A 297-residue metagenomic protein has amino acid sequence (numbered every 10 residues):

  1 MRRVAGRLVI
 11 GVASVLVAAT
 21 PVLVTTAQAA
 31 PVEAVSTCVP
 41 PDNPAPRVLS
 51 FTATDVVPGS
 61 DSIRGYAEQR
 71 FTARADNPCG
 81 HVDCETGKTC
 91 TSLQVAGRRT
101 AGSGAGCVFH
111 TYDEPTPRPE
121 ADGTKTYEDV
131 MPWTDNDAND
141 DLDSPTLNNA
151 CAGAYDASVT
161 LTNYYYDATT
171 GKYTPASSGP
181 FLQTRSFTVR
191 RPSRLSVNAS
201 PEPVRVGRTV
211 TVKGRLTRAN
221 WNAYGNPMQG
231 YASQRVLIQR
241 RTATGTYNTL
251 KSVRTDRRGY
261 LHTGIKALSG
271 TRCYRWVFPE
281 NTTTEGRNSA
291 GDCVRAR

Functional and structural regions predicted by a protein language model:
M1-P31: Secretory targeting and sorting signals
S36, A45-V48, V56-I63, T184-P227 (+1 more regions): Beta-strand-rich domain onsets/edges
T72-D83, R215-Q229: Short amphipathic, basic-aromatic surface patches that mediate peripheral association with negatively charged
R99, N149-A176, L268-D292: Enriched for extracellular/lumenal, surface-exposed ectodomains of secreted and cell-surface proteins
G123-D129, T249-K266: Glycine-centered loop-to-beta-strand initiation motif
Y127-A152, G264-K266: Signal that preferentially marks extracellular ectodomain short beta-strand elements of beta-sandwich modules
T170, T174-P192, T255, T263 (+1 more regions): Short Trp-Ser/Thr-centered turn/loop motifs at beta-strand boundaries
Q234-S252: Short amphipathic beta-strand segments in non-cytosolic proteins
